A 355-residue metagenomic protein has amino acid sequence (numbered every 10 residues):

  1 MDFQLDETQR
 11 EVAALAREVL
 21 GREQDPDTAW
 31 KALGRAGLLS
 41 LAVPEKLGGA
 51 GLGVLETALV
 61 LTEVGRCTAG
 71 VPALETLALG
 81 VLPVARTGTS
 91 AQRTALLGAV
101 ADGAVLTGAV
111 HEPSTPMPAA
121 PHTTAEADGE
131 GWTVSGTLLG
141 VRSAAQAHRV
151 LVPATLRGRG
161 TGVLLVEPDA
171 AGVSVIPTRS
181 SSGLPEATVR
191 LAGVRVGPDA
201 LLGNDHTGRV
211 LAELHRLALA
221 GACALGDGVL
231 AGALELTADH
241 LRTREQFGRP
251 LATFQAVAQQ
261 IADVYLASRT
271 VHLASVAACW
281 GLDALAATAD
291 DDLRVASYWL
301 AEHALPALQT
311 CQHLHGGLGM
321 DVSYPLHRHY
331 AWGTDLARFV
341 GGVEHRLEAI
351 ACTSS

Functional and structural regions predicted by a protein language model:
M1-P72, C352-S355: Amphipathic, small/basic residue-rich leader segments at the start of a protein or domain
D2, V12-R17, G317-S355: Glycine-rich phosphate/cofactor-binding loops in nucleotide/flavin-utilizing enzymes
D2-A14, R66, V173-R269: Glycine-rich beta->alpha junctions and the first turn(s) of the following alpha-helix
G21-D27, A238, R242, Q246-P250 (+3 more regions): C-terminal helix-coil-helix/basic helical segment that borders enzyme active sites and/or dimer interfaces and provides
Q24, V71-A91: N-terminal glycine-rich flavin-associated loop
D102-T115: A short, Trp-centered hydrophobic/proline-enriched beta-strand micro-motif
A109, T137-S174: A short core secondary-structure module
W280, T288, A304-Y330: A glycine-biased, small/acidic residue-tolerant capping/turn segment at secondary-structure junctions
